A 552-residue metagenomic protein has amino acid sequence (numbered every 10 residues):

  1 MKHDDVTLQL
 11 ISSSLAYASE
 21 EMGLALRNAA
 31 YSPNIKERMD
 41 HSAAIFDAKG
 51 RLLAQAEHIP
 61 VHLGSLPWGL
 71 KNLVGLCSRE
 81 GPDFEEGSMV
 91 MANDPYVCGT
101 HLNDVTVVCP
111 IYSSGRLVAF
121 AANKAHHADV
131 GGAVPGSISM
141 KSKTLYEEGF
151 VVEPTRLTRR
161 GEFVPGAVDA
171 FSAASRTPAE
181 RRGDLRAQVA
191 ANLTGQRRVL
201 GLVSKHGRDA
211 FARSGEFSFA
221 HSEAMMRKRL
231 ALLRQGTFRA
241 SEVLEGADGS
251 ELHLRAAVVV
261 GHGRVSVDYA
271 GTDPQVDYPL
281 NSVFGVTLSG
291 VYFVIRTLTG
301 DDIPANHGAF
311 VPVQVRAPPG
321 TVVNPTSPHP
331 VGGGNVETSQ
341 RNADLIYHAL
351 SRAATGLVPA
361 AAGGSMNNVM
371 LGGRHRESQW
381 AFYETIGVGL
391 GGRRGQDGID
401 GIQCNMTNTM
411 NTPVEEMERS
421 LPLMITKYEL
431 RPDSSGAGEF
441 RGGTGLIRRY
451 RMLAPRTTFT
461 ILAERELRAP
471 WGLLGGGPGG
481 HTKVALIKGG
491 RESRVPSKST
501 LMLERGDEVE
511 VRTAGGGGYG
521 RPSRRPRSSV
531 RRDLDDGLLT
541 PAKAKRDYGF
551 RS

Functional and structural regions predicted by a protein language model:
M1-S552: Glycine/proline-enriched, intrinsically flexible loops and inter-domain linkers
